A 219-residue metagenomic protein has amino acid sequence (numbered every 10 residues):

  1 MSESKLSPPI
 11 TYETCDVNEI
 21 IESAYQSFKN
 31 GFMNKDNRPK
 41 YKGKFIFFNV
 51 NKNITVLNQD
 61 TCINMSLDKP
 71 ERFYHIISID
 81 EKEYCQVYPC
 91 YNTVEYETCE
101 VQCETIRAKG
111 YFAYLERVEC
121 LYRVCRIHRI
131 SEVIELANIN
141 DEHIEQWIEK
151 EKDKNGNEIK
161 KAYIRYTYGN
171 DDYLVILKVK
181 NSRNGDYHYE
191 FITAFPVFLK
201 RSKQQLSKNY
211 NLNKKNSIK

Functional and structural regions predicted by a protein language model:
M1-K219: Ribonuclease/tRNase effector modules and their secretory precursors
